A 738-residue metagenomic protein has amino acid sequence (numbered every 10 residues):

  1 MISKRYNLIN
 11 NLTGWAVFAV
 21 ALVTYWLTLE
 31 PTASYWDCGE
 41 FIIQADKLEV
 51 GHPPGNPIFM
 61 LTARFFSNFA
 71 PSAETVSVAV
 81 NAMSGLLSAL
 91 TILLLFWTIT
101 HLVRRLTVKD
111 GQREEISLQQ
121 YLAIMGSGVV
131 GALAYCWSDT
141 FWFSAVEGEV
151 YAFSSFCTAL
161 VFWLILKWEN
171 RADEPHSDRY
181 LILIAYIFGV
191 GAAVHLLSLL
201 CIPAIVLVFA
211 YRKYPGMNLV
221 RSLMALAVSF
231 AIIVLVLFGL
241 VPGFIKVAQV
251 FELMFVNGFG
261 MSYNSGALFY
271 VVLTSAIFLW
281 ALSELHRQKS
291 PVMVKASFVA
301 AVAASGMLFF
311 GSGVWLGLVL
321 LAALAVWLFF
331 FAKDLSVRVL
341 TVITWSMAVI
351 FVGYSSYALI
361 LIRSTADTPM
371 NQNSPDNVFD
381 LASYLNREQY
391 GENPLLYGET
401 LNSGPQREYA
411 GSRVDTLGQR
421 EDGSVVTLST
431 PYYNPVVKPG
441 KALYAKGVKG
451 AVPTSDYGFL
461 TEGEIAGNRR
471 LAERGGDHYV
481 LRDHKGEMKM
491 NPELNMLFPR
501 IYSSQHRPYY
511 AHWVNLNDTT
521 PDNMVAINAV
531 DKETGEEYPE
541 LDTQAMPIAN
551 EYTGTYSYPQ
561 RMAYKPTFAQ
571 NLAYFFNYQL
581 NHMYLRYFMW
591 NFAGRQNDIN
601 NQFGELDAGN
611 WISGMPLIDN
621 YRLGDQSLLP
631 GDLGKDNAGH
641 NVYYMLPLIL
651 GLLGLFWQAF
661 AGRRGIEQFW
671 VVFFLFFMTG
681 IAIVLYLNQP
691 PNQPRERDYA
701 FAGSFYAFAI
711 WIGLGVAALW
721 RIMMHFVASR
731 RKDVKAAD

Functional and structural regions predicted by a protein language model:
M1-T24, L90, Q112-V129, A322-V352 (+1 more regions): Start-transfer (signal-anchor) and selected internal transmembrane alpha helices of multi-pass inner/ER membrane
N7-Y35, Y135-W137, G189, H195 (+3 more regions): Transmembrane signal-anchor helices characteristic of membrane glycosylation enzymes that use polyprenol
W15, A82-I116, L160-L164, I649-F656: Transmembrane-helix motifs of polytopic, lipid-linked glycan transferases
L27, A73-N81, L106-Y121, G128-S155 (+5 more regions): Aromatic- and kink-enriched transmembrane "portal" helix at the membrane-lumen/periplasm boundary that abuts
L29-F41, G51-A63, M370-S374, N577-N581: Extracytoplasmic catalytic/substrate-binding loops of multi-pass membrane glycan-assembly enzymes
L95-W137, A172-P175, R179, R664-F674 (+2 more regions): Transmembrane-helix signature of polytopic, membrane-embedded enzymes that assemble or transfer cell-envelope glycans
V103, I116-L122, V161-Y180, L207-N218 (+1 more regions): Membrane-interface transmembrane helices that cradle and orient dolichyl/undecaprenyl
L122-V129, L164, R171-G189, N218-A231 (+1 more regions): Short hydrophobic alpha-helices at membrane interfaces in multi-pass membrane enzymes
